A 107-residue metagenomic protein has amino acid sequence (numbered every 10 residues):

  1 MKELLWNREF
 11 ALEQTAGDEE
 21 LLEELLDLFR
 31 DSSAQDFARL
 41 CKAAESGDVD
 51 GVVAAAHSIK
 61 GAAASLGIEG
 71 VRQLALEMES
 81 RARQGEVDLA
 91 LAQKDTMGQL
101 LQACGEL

Functional and structural regions predicted by a protein language model:
M1-L107: Two-component system phosphorelay core
